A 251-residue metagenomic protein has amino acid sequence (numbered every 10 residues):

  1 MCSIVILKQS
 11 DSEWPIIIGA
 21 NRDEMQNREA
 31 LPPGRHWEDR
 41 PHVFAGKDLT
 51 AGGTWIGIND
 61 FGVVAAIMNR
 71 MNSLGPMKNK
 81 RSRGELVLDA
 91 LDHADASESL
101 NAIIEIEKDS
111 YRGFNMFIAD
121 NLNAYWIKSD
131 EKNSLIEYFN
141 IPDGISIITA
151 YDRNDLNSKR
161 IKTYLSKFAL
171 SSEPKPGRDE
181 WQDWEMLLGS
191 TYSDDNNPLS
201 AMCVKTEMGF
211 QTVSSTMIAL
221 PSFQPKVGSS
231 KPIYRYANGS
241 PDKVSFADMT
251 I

Functional and structural regions predicted by a protein language model:
M1-I251: N-terminal nucleophile
